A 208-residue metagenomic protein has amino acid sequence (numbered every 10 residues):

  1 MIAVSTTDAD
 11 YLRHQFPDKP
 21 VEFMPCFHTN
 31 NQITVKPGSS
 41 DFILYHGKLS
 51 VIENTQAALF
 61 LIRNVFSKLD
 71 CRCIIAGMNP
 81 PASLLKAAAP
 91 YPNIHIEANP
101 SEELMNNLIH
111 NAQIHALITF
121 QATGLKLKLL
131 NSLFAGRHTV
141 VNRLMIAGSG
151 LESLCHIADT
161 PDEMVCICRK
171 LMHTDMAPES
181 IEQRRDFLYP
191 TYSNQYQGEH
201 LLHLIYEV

Functional and structural regions predicted by a protein language model:
M1-I33: Donor nucleotide-sugar binding/catalytic pocket of nucleotide-sugar-dependent glycosyltransferases
T7-A9, P80-P81, M145-I146: Alpha-helix capping/helix-boundary segments
F23-P90, H95-H110: Conserved catalytic-core segment of nucleotide-activated headgroup transferases in glycan assembly
M105-N106, T123-G124, R143-S153: Short glycine/proline-enriched, acidic/aromatic patches that form the donor-sugar handling elements
I109-G124, A135-R137: Acidic donor-binding loop of glycosyltransferase active sites
K128-N142: Short hydrophobic beta-strand element within catalytic cores of glycosyltransferases and related nucleotide-activated
S149-K170: Change "using UDP/GDP/dTDP sugars" to "using nucleotide sugars
D175-E207: A charged, aromatic-enriched C-terminal amphipathic alpha-helix characteristic of glycosyltransferases across folds
